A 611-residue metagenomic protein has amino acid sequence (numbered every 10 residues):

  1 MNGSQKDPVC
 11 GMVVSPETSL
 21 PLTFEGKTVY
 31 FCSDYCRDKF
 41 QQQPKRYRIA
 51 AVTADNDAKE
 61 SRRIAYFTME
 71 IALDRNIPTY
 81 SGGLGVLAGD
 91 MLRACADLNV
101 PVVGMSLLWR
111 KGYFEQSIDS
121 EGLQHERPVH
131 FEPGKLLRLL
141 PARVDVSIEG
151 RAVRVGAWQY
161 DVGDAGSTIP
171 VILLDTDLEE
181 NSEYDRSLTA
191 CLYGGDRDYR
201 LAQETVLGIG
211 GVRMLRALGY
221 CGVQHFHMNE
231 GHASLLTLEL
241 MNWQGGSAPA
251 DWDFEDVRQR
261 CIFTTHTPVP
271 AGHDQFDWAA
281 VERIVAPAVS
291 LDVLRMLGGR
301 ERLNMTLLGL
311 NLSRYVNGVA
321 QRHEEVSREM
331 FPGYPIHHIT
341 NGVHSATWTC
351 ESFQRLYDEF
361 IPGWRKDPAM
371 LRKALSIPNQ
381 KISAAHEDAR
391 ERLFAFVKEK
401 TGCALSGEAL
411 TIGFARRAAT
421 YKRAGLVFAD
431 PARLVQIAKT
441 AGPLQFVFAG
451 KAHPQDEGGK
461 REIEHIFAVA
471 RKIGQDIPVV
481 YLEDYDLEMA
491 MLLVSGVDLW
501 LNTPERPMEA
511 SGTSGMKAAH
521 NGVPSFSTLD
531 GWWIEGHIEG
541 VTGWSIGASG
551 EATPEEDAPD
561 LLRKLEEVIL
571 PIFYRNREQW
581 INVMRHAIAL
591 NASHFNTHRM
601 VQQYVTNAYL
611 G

Functional and structural regions predicted by a protein language model:
M1-S4: Short, flexible, mixed-charge glycine/proline-rich loop motifs that serve as phosphate/nucleic-acid-contacting
D7: Short cysteine-rich clusters marking metal-coordination/redox-active sites
V13-E17, D34-Y35, K39: Cys/His-rich metal-chelating microdomains
V14, V29, V153-V155: Short, isolated positions in well-ordered beta-strands
E17-L20, P44: Short Cys/His-rich "knuckle" micro-motifs
P21-T28: Short linker/helix segments within small regulatory modules
Y30-F31, F40, Y47: Conserved hydrophobic/aromatic "anchor" residues that stabilize well-ordered secondary structure elements
V52-G611: Catalytic cores of carbohydrate-active enzymes across secretory and cytosolic contexts
